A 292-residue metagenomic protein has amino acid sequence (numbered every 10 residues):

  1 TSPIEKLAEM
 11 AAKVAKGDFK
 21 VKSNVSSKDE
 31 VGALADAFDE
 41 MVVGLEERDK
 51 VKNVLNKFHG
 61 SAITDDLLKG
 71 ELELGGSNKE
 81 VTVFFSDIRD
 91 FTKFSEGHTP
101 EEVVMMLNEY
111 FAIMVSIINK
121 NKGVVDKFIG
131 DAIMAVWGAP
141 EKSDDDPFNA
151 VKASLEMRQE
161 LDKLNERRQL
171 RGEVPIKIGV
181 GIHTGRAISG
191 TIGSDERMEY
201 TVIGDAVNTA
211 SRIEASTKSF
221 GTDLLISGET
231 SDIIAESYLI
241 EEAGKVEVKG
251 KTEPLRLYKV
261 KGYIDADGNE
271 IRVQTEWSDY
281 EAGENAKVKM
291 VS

Functional and structural regions predicted by a protein language model:
S2-V14, D18-V43, R48-D49, N53 (+1 more regions): HAMP signal relay modules and closely related sensory coiled-coil linkers that couple transmembrane inputs to cytosolic
L45, D49, T92-K93, S211: Charged alpha-helical signal-transmission linkers that cap and connect PAS-family sensory domains
E46-S77: Membrane-proximal coiled-coil signaling linkers
G70-A153, Y200: Catalytic NTP-binding/metal-coordinating core of nucleotidyl cyclase/transferase enzymes
V83, I133, I178-T184, L257: A structural signal for short, well-ordered beta-strand segments
L107-G123, A139-V180, D205-S216, L239: Alpha-helical scaffold within the catalytic cores of cyclic-nucleotide enzymes
V136-D146, V180-M198, T217-T222: Catalytic strand-loop-helix junctions within cyclic-nucleotide turnover domains
A187, S216-S292: Cytosolic regulatory/linker segments at or just downstream of nucleotide-handling modules in signal-transduction
